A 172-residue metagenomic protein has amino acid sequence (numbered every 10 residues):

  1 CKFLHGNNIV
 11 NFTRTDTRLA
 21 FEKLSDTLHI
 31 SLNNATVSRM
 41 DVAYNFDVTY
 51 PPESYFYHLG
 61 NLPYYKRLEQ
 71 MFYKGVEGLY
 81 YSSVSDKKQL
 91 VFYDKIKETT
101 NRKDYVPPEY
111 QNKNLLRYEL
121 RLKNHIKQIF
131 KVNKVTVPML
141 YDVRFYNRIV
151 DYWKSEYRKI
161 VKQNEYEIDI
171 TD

Functional and structural regions predicted by a protein language model:
C1-T171: Structured, helix-rich domain cores that form ligand/interaction pockets
